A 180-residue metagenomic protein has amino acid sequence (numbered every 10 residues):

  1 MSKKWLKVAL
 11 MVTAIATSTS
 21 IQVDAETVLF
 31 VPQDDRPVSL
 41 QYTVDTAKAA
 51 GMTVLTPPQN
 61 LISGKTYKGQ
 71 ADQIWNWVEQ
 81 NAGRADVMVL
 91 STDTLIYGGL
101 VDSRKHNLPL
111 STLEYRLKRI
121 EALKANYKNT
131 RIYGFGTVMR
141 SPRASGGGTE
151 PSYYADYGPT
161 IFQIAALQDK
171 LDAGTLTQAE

Functional and structural regions predicted by a protein language model:
M1-A9: Bacterial N-terminal signal peptides that target proteins for export
K7, A14, A82: Functionally constrained cores in energy, signaling, and assembly domains
M11-T13, L29: Long, low-complexity, intrinsically disordered N-terminal extensions of eukaryotic proteins, enriched
I15-Q22: C-terminal segment of classical bacterial N-terminal signal peptides
A25-E180: An N-terminal assembly and electron-transfer interface module characteristic of large anaerobic redox and radical
